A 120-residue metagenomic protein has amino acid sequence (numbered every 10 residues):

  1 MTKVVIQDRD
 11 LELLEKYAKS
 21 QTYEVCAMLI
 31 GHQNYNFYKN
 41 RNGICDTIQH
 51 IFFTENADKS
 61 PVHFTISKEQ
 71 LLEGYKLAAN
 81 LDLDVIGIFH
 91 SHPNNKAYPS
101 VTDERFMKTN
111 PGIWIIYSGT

Functional and structural regions predicted by a protein language model:
M1-V85, N94-T120: Conserved beta-strand-loop surface patch within small alpha/beta domains used for substrate/adaptor or ligand engagement
S91: Residue-level "edge-of-site" marker
